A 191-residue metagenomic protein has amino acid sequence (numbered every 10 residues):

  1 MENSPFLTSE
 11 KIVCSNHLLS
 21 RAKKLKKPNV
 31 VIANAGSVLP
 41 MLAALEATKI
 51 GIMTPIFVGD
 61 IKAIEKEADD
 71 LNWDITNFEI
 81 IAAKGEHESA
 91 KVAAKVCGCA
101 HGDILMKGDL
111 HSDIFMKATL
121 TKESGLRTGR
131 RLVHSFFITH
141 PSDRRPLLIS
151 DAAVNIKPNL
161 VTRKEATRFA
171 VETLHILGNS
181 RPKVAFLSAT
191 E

Functional and structural regions predicted by a protein language model:
M1-E191: Anion-binding alpha/beta catalytic cores of soluble intermediary-metabolism enzymes, centered on
